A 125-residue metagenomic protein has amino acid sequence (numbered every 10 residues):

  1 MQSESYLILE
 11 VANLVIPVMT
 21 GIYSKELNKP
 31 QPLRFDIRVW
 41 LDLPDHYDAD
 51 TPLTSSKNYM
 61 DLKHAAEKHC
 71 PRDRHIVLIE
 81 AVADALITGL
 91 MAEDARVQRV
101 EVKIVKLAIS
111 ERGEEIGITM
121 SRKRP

Functional and structural regions predicted by a protein language model:
M1-P125: N-terminal, polar/charged subdomain of small-to-medium soluble alpha/beta proteins
